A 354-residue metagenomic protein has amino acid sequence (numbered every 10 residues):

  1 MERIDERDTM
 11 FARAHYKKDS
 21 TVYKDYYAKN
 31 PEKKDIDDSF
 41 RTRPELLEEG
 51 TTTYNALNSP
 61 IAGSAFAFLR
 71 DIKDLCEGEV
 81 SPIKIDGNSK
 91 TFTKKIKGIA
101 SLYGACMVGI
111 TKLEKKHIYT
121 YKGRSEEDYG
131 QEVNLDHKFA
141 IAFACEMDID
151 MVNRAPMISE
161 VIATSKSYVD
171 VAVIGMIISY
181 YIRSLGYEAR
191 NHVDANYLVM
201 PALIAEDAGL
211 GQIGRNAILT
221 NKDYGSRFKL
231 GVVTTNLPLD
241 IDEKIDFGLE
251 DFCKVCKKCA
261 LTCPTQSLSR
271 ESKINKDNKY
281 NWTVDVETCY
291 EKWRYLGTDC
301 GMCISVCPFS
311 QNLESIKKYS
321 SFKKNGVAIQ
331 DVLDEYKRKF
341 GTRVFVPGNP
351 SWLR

Functional and structural regions predicted by a protein language model:
M1-T111, K115, S305, F309 (+1 more regions): Iron-sulfur (Fe-S) cluster-binding modules
C106-V327: Catalytic cores of enzyme domains
